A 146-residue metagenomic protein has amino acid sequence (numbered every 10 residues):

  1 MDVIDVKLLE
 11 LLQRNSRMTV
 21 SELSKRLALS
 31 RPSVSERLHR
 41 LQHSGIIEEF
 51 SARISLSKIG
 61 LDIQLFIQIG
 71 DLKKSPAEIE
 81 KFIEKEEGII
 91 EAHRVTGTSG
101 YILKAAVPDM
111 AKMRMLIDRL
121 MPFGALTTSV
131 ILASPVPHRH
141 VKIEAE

Functional and structural regions predicted by a protein language model:
M1-E146: A compositional/biophysical signature of low hydrophobicity enriched in polar/charged and small residues
